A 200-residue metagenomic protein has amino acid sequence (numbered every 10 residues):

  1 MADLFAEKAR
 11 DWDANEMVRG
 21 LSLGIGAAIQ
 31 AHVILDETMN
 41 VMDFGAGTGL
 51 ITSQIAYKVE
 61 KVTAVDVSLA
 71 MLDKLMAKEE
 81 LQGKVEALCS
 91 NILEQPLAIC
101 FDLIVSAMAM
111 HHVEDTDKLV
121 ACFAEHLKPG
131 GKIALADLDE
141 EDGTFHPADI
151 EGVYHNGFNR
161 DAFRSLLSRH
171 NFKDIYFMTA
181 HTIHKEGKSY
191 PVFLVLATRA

Functional and structural regions predicted by a protein language model:
M1-L35, K74: Conserved class I S-adenosyl-L-methionine
L4, D13-R19, A134-P191: C-terminal alpha-helical "lid/dimerization" subdomain adjacent to the S-adenosyl-L-methionine
T38: Phosphate-coordination loops involved in phosphoryl transfer and adenosine-cofactor binding
M42-E94: Class I SAM-dependent methyltransferase SAM/SAH-binding core
T48-L50, I92, T116, K173-A200: Conserved Class I S-adenosyl-L-methionine
V105: A conserved beta-strand element that flanks and buttresses the S-adenosyl-L-methionine
M108-A109: Short catalytic micro-motifs in class I SAM-dependent methyltransferases
K118-P129: A short glycine-rich, Lys/Arg-flanked "PGG" loop and its adjoining helix->strand segment in the class I
